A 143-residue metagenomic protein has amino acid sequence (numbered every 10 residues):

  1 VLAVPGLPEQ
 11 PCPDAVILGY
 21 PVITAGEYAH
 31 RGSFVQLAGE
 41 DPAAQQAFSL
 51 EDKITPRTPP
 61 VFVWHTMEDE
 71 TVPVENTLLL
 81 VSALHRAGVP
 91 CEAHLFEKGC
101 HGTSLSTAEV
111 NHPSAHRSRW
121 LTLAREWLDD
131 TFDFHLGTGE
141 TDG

Functional and structural regions predicted by a protein language model:
V1-S33, P42-Q46, L50: Primarily recognizes the serine-hydrolase "nucleophile elbow" in alpha/beta-hydrolase and SGNH/GDSL folds
I17-G19, F62-W64, H94: Hydrophobic/aromatic beta-strand patches that form the interior of the parallel beta-sheet core in alpha/beta enzyme
V22, M67, E97: Residue-level signal for short, function-critical loop segments
A25, E68-V72: Acidic catalytic loop of the alpha/beta-hydrolase fold
L50-T58: Conserved serine/cysteine hydrolase catalytic core
R57, F62-H65, D69: Short beta-strand/loop motif that positions the catalytic acidic residue of the alpha/beta-hydrolase fold
V74, L78-G143: C-terminal catalytic histidine-bearing segment of alpha/beta-hydrolase fold enzymes
